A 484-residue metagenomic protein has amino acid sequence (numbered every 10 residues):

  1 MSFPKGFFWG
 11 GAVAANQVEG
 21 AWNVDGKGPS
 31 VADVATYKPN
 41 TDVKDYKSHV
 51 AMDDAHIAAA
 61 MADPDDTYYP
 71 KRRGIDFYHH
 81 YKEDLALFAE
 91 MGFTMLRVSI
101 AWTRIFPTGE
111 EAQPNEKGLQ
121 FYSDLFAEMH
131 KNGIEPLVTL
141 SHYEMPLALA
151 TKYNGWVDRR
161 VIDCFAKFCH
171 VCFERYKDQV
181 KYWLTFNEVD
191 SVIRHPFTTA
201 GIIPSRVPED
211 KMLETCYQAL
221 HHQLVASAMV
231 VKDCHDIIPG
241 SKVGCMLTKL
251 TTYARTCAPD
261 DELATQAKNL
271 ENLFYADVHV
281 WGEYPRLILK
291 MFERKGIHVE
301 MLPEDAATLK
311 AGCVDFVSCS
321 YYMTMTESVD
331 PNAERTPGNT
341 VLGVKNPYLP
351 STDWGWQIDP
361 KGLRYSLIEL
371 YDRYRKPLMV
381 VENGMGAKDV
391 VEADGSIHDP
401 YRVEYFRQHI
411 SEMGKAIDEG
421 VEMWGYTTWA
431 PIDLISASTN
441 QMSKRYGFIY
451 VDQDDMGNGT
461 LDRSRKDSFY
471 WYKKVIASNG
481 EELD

Functional and structural regions predicted by a protein language model:
M1-D65, A89, T108-E110, L119-D484: Active-site region of glycoside hydrolase catalytic domains
D66-H80, V157-R159: Active-site mouth loops of central-metabolism enzymes
G74-A86, P107, G118: Internal amphipathic alpha-helical repeat/solenoid segments
H80-A101, A311-V317: Catalytic domains of carbohydrate-active enzymes, especially glycoside hydrolases
I100-P114: Glycine-rich, proline-tolerant flexible connector loops at the mouths of alpha/beta enzymes
